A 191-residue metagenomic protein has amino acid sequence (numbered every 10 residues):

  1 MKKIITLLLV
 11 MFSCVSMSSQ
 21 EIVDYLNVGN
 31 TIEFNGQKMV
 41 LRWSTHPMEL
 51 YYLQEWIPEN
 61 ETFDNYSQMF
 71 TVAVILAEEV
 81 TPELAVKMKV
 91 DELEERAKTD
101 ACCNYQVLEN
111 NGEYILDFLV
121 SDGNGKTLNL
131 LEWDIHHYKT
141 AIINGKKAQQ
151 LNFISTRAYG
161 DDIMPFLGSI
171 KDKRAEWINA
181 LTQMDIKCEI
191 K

Functional and structural regions predicted by a protein language model:
M1-I4, Q20: Positively charged n-region of N-terminal signal peptides that target proteins for export
I4-V15: Sec-dependent N-terminal signal peptides
Q20-K38: Short N-terminal segments immediately surrounding and downstream of signal-peptide cleavage
Q37-E78: Secretory pathway targeting signatures of secreted, lumenal, and periplasmic proteins
R42-S44, D100-L108: Surface-exposed patches in mature extracellular/periplasmic domains of secreted proteins
L53, N110-D117: Short, hydrophobic/aromatic-rich segments at coil-to-beta transitions
Y66-C103: Mid-chain, structured segments of secreted extracytoplasmic proteins
F118-I190: Short, well-structured beta-strand
